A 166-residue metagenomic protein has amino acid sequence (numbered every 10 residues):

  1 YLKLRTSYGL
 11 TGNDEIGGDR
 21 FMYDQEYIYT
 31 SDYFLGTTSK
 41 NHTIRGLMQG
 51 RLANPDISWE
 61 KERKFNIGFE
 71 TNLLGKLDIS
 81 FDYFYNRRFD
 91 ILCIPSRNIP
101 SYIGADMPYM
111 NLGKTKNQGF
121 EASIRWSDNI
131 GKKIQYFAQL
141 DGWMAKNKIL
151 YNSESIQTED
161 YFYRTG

Functional and structural regions predicted by a protein language model:
Y1-G166: Extracellular/periplasmic, surface-exposed regions of secreted and cell-surface proteins
